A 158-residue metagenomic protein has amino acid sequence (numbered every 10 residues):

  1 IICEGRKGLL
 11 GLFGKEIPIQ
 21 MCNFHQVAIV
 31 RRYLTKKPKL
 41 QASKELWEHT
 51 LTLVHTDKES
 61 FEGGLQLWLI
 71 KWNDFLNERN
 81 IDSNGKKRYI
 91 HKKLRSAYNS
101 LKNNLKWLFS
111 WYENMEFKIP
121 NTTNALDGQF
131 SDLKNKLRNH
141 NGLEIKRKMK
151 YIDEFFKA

Functional and structural regions predicted by a protein language model:
I1-W47: Conserved beta-strand -> loop -> alpha-helix junction used to position metal-binding or nucleic-acid-contacting
C3-L10, W47-A158: Acidic/histidine-rich catalytic cores and adjacent linkers of DNA breakage/strand-transfer/modification proteins
